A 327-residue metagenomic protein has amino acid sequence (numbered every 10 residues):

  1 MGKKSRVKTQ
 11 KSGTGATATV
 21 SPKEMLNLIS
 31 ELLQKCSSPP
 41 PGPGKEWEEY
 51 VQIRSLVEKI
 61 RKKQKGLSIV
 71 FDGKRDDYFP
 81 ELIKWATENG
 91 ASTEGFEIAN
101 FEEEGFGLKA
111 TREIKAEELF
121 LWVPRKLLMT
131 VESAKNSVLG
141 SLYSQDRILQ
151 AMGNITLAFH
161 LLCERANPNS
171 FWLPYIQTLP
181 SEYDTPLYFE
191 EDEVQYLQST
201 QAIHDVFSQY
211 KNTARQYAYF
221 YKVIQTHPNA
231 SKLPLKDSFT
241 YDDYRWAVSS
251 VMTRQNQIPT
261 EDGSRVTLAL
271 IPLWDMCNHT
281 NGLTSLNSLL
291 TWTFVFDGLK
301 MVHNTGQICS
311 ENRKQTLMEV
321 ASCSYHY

Functional and structural regions predicted by a protein language model:
G2-L127, E132-N136, C163-Y327: Long, positively charged leader/targeting segments at protein N-termini
Q145-L161: E2/UBC-UEV (E2-variant) core
